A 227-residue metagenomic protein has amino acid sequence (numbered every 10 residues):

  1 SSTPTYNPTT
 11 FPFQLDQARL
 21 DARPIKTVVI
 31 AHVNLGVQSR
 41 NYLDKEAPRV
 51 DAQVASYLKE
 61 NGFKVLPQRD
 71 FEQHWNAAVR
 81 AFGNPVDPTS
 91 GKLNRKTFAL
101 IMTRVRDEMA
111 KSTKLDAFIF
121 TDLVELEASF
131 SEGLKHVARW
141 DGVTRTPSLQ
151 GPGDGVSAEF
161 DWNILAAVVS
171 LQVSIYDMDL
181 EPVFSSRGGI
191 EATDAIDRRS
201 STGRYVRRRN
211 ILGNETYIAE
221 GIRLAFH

Functional and structural regions predicted by a protein language model:
S1-K26, T113, E125-H227: C-terminal/domain-edge helix-coil "capping" segments
P24-R40, G83-N84, Y205-V206: Acidic/histidine-rich, surface-exposed loop or edge segments in extracytoplasmic proteins
V37-A128, Q172, Y176, P182-S185: N-terminal segment of the mature soluble domain
